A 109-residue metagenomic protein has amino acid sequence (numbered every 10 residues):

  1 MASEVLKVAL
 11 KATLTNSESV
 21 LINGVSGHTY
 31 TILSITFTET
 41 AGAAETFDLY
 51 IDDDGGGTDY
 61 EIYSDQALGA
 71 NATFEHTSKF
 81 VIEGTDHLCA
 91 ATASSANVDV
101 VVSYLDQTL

Functional and structural regions predicted by a protein language model:
M1-Y30, S34, T40, T92-L109: C-terminal interaction-tip segments
I35, F47-L49, I62, L88-A90 (+1 more regions): Hydrophobic beta-strand residues in large extracellular and virion-surface proteins
G42-Y63: Short, surface-exposed beta-strand/strand-loop-strand elements in extracellular ectodomains
Q66-A72: Short proline/glycine- and polar residue-rich coil/turn motifs
T73-K79: Exposed aromatic-hydrophobic patches
F80-S94: Noncatalytic modules at the cell exterior or secretory-pathway interfaces, chiefly beta-strand-rich lectin/adhesion
